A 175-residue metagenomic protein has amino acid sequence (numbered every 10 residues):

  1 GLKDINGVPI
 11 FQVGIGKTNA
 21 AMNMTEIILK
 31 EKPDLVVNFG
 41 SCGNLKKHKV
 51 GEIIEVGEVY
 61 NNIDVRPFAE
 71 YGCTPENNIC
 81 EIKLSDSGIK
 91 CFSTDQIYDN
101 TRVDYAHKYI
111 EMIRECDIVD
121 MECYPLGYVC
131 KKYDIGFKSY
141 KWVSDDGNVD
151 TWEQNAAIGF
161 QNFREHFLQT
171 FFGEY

Functional and structural regions predicted by a protein language model:
L2-Y175: Glycine-rich phosphate- or other oxyanion-binding loops that anchor nucleotides, phosphorylated ligands
